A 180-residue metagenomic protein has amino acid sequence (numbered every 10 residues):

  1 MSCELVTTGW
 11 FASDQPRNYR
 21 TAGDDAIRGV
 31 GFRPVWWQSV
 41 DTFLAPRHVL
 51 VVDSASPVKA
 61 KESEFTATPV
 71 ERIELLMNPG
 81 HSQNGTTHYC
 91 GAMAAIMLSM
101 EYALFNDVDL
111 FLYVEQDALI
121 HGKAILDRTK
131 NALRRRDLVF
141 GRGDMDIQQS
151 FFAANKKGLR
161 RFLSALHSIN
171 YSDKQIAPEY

Functional and structural regions predicted by a protein language model:
M1-V35: N-proximal low-complexity "stem/linker" segments adjacent to membrane-targeting elements
C3, D41-L50, V70: Short loop->beta transition adjacent to catalytic acidic/histidine clusters or analogous donor-positioning motifs
F11-Q15, A55-V58, N78-H81, Q116-I120 (+2 more regions): Short, solvent-exposed loop/turn segments at secondary-structure junctions
P16-A22, V52-N106: Active-site-proximal specificity loops/subdomain of glycosyltransferases
N106, K130-G141, M145: Conserved donor NDP-sugar-binding/catalytic core segment of glycosyltransferases
D107-L119: Short beta-strand-to-loop acidic/aromatic patch adjacent to the donor-nucleotide binding site
Q116-K130: Acidic donor-binding/catalytic loop of UDP-sugar-dependent glycosyltransferases, especially processive GT2
I120-K123, G141-M145, Q149-Y180: Catalytic core and acceptor-binding pocket of nucleotide-sugar-dependent glycosyltransferases
